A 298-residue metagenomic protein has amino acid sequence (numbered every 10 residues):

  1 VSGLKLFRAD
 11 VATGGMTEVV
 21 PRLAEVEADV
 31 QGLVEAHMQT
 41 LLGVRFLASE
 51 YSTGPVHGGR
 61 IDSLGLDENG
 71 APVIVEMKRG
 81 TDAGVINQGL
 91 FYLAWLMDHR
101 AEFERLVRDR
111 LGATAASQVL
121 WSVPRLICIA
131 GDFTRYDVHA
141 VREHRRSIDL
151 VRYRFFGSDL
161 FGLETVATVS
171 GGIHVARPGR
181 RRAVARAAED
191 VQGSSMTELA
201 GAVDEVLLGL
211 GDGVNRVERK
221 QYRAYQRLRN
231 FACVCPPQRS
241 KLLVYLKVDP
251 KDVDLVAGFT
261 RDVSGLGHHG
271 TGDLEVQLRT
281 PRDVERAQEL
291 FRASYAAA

Functional and structural regions predicted by a protein language model:
V1-G209, N215-A224, R229-C233, R239 (+5 more regions): Charged, terminal alpha-helix-loop-beta segments that serve as non-catalytic nucleic-acid engagement and/or assembly
S240-Y245: Short glycine-/aliphatic-rich beta-strand segments at the starts of folded cytosolic domains
K247, A257-F259: Short, surface-exposed loop/helix-turn segments at secondary-structure junctions that function as lids/hinges flanking
V276: Basic nucleic-acid-binding interfaces
